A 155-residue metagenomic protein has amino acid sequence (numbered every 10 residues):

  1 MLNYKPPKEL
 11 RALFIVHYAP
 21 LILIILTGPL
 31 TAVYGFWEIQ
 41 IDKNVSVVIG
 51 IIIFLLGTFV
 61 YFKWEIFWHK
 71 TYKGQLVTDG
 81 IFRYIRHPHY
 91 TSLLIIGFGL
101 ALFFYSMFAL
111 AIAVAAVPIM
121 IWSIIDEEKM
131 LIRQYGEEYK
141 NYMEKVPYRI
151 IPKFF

Functional and structural regions predicted by a protein language model:
M1-T78, I95-F155: Membrane-anchoring alpha-helices and their flanking helix-loop junctions
V77-H87: Short, amphipathic, aromatic/basic-enriched membrane-interface segments that mark the entry/exit of transmembrane
R86-I95: Short hydrophobic alpha-helical membrane-embedded segments
